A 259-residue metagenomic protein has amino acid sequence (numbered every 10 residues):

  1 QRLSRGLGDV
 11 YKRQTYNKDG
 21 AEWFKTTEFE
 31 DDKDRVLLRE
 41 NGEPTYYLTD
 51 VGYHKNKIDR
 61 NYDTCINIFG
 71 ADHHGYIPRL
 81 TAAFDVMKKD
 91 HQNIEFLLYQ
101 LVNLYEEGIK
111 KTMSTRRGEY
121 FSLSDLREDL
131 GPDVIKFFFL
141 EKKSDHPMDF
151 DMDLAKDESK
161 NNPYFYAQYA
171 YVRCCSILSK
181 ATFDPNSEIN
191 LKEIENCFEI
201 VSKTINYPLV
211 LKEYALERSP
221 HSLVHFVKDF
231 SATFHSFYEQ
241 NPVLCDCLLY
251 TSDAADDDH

Functional and structural regions predicted by a protein language model:
R2: Cationic, low-complexity basic patches in intrinsically disordered or flexible, solvent-exposed regions
R5-G8, K12-S252: Non-catalytic interaction-recognition regions
D253-H259: A short, hydrophobic C-terminal helix/tail in secreted or cell-surface proteins
